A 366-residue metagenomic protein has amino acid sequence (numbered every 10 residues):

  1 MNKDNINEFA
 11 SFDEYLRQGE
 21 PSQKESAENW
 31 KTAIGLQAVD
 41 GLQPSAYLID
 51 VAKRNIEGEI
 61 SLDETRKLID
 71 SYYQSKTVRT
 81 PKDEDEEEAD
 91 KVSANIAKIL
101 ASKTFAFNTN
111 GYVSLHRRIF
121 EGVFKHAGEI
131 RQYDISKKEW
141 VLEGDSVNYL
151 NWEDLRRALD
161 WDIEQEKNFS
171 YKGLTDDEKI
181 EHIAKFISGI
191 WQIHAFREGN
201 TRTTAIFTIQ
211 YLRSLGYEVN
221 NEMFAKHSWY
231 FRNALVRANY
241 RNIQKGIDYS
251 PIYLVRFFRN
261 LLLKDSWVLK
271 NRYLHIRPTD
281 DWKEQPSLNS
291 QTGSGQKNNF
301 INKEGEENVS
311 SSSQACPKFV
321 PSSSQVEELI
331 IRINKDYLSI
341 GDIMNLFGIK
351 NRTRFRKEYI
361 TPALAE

Functional and structural regions predicted by a protein language model:
M1-E366: FIC/Doc superfamily catalytic core
